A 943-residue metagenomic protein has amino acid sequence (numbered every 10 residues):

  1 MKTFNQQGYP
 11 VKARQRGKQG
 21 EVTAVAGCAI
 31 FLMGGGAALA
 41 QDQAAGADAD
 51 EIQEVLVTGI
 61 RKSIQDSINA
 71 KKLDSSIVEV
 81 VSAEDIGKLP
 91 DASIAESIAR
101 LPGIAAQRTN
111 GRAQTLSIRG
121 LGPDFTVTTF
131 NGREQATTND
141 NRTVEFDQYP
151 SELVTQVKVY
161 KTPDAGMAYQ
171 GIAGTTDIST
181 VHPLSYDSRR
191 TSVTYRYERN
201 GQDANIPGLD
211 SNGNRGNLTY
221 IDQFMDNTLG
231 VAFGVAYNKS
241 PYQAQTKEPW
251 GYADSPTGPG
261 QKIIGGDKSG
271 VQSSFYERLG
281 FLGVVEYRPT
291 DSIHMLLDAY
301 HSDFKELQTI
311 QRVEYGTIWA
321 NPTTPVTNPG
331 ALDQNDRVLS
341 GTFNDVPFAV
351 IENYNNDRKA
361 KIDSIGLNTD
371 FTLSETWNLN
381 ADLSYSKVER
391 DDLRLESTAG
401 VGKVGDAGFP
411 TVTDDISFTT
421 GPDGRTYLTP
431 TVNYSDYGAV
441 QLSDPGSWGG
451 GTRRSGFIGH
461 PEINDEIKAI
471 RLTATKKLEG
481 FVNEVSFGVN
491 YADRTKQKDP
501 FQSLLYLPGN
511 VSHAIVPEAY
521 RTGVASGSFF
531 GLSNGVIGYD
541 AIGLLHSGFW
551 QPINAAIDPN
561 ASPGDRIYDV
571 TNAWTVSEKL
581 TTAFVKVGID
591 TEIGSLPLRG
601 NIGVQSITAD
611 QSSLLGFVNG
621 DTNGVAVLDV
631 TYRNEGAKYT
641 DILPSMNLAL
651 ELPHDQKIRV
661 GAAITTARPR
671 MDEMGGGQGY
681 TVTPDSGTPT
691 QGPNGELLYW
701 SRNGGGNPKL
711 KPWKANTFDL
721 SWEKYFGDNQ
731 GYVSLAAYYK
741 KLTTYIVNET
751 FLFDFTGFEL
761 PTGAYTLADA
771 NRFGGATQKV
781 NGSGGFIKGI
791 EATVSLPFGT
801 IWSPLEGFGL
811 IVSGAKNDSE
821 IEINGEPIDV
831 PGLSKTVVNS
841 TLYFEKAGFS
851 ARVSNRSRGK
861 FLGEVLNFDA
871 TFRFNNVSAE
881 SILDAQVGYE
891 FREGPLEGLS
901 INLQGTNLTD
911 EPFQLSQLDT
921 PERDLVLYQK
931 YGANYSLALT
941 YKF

Functional and structural regions predicted by a protein language model:
L56-G87, T115, P123-T126, R133: N-terminal periplasmic "start-of-domain" segments of outer-membrane beta-barrel proteins
A95-E134, K161: Extracytoplasmic beta-strand/coil segments of soluble accessory domains associated with Gram-negative outer-membrane
R133-K161, S211, L218: Short acidic/polar hinge/loop motifs at secondary-structure boundaries that mediate gating or recognition
M167, P183-R190, M225-L229, S292 (+8 more regions): Short loop/turn motifs that connect adjacent beta-strands in outer-membrane beta-barrel proteins
G208-Q334, G341, D357-N368, L373 (+1 more regions): Transmembrane beta-barrel wall of Gram-negative outer-membrane proteins
N356-I362, N572-E578, A637, T666-L742 (+4 more regions): Outer-membrane beta-barrel signature, preferentially recognizing the C-terminal barrel domain of Gram-negative
A737-L742, I746, F758-V865: Gram-negative outer-membrane beta-barrel transporters
K741, G859-E864, Y889-F943: C-terminal beta-signal and adjacent terminal beta-strands/loops of Gram-negative outer-membrane beta-barrel proteins
